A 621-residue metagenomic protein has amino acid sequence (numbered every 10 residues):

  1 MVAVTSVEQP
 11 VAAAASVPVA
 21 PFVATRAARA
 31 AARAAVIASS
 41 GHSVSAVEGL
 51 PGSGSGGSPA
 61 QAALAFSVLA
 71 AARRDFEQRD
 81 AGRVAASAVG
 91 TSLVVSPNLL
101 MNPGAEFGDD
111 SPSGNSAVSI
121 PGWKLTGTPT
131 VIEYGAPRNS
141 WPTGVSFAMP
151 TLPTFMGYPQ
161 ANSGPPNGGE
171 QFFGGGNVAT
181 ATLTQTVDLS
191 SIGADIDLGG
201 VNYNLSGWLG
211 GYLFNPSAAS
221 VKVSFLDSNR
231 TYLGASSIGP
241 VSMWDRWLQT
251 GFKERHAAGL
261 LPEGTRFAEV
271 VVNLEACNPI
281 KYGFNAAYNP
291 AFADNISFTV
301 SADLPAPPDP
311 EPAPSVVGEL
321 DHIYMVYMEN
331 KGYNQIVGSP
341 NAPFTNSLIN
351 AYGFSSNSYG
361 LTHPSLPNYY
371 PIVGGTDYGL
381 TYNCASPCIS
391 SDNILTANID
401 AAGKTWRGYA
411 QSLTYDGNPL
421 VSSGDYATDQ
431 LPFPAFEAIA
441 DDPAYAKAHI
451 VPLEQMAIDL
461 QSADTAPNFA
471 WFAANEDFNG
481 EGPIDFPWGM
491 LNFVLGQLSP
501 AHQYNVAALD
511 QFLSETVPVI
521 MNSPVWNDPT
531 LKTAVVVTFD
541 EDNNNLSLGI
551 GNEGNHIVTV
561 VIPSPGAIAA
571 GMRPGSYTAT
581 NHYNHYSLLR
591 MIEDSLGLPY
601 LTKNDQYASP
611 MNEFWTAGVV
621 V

Functional and structural regions predicted by a protein language model:
M1-V94, D303-G318, V621: Composition-driven, intrinsically disordered low-complexity tracts enriched in small residues
G90-N202, S206-G210, S220, L233-E263 (+1 more regions): Aromatic (Trp/Tyr/Phe) and Gly/Pro-enriched flexible surface segments
S191-D197, L209-L213, I458-L460, N522-W526: Short helix-to-loop capping/linker segments positioned immediately adjacent to catalytic or ligand/cofactor-binding
L209, A218, A276, D477 (+1 more regions): Short, internal active-site loops enriched in acidic
N215-P216, N334: A short beta-turn/strand-edge loop motif at beta-sheet boundaries
S217-S220, A342: Short, surface-exposed alpha-helical segments at coil->helix boundaries
V221-D227: Conserved aromatic beta-strand anchor motif in extracellular beta-sandwich/beta-rich domains
A306-V621: N-terminal pro-sequences and low-complexity stem/linker regions of secreted or lumenal proteins
